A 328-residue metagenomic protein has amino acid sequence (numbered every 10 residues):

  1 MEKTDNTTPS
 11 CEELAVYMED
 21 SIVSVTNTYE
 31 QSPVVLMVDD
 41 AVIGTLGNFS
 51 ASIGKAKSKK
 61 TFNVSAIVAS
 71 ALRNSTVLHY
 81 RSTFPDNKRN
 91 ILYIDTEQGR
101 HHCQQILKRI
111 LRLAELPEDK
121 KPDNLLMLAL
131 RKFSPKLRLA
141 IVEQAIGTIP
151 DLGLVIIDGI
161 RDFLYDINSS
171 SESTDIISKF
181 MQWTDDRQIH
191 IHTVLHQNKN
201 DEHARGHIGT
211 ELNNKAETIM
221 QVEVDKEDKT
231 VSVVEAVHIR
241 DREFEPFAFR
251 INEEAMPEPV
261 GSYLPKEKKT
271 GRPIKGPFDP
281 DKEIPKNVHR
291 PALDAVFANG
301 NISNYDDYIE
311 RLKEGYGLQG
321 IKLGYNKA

Functional and structural regions predicted by a protein language model:
K3-A15, T148-D151, D225-A328: C-terminal regions of RecA-like/P-loop NTPase motor modules
N6-K108: The Walker A/P-loop phosphate-binding site
G44, T83-D86, E118-K120, G147-I149 (+2 more regions): Conserved catalytic network of the ASCE P-loop NTPase/AAA+ motor domain
A51-K55, F62, S171-S262: Phosphate-binding/switch region of NTP-binding enzymes
K57, Q98, R161, H196-N198: Short, glycine/serine-rich, charged loops/turns that create anion-binding and catalytic segments at active sites
A66-I67, H102-I110, I141, A145 (+4 more regions): Alpha-helical scaffold elements adjacent to nucleotide-binding pockets in ATP/GTP-utilizing enzyme cores
S70-S75, I110-L113, F163-D166, W183 (+2 more regions): Conserved, well-folded catalytic cores of nucleic-acid-processing and energy-transducing macromolecular machines
P85-N168: Conserved inter-motif catalytic segment of the P-loop NTP-binding fold
